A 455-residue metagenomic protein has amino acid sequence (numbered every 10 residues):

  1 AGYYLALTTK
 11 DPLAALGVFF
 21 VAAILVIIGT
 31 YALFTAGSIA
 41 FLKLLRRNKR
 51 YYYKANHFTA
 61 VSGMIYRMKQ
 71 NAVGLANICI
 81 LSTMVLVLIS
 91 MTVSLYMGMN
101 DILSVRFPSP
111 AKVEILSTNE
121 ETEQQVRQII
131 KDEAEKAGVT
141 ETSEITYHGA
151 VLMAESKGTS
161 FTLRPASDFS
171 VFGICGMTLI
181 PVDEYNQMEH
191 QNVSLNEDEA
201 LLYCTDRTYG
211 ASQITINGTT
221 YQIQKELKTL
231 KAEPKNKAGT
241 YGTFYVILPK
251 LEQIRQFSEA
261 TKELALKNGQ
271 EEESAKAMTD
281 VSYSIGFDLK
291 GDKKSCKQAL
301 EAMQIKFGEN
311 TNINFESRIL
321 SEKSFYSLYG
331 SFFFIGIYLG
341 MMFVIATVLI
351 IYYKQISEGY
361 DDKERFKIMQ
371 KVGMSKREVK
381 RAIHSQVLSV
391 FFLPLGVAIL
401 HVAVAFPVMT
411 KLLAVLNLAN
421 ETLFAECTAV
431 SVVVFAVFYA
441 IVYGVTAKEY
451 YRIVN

Functional and structural regions predicted by a protein language model:
A1, A23-I27, N71-L95, K323-R365 (+2 more regions): Hydrophobic alpha-helical transmembrane segments of multi-pass inner-membrane transport and secretion
A1-L45: Hydrophobic alpha-helical segments
Y3-V18, P394-N455: Short helix-loop junctions at transmembrane helix boundaries
F34-S82, D361: N-terminal Sec/SRP start-transfer signal
A36, A40-L44, S94, G98 (+2 more regions): Membrane-spanning helices that line or support transport/gating and their immediate boundary helices in channels
G37, T83-S109: Alpha-helical transmembrane segments
L103-L116, E121-I345: Basic-flanked hydrophobic alpha-helices used for secretion and membrane insertion
